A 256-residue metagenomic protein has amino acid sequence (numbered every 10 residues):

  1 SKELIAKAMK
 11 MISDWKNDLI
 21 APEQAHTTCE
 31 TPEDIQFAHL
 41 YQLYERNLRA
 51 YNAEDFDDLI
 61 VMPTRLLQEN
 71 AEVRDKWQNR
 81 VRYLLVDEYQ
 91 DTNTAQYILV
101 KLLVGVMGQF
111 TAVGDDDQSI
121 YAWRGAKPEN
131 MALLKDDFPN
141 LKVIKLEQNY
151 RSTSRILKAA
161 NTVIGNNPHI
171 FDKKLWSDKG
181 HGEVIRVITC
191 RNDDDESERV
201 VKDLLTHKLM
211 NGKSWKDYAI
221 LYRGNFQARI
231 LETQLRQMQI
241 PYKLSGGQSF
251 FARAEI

Functional and structural regions predicted by a protein language model:
S1-V81, G108, P128, V184 (+2 more regions): A basic/glycine-biased coupling hinge at the interface between accessory DNA-binding modules
N79, L85-V86, Q90-I256: Conserved motor-region signature of P-loop NTPase helicases/translocases
